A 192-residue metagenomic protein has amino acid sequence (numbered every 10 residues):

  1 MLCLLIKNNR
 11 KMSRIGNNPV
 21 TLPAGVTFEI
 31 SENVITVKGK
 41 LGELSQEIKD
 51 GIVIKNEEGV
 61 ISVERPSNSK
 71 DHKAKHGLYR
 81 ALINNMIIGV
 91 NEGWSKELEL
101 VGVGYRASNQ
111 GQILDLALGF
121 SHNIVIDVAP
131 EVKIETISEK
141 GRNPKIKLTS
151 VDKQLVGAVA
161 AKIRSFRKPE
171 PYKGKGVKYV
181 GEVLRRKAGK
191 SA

Functional and structural regions predicted by a protein language model:
M1-K11: Short, Lys/Arg-enriched N-terminal segments with co-localized hydrophobic residues within the first ~10-30 amino acids
K11-I88, E92-A161, S165-A192: N-terminal intrinsically disordered, cationic/polar leader segments that include organellar targeting peptides
